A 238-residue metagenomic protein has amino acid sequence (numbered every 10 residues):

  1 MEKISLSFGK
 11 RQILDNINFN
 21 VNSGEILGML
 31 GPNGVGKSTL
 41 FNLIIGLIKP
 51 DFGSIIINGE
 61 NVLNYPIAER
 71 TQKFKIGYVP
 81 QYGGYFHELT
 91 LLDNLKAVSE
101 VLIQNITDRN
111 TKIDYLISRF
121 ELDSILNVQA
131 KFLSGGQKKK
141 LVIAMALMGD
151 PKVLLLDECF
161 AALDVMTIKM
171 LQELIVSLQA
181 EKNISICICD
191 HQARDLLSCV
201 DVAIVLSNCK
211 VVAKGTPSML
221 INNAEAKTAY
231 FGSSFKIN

Functional and structural regions predicted by a protein language model:
L30-P32: The feature captures the beta-strand-to-loop junction immediately N-terminal to the Walker
I45: Helix-to-loop junction immediately C-terminal to a conserved catalytic motif
G53-V62, T71-K73: Conserved ABC transporter NBD signature motif
Y82, L89-E100: Q-loop/switch helix immediately C-terminal to the Walker
K96, T107-I125, E173-V176: Conserved ABC ATPase "signature" region
Q129-L133: Conserved ABC ATPase signature
